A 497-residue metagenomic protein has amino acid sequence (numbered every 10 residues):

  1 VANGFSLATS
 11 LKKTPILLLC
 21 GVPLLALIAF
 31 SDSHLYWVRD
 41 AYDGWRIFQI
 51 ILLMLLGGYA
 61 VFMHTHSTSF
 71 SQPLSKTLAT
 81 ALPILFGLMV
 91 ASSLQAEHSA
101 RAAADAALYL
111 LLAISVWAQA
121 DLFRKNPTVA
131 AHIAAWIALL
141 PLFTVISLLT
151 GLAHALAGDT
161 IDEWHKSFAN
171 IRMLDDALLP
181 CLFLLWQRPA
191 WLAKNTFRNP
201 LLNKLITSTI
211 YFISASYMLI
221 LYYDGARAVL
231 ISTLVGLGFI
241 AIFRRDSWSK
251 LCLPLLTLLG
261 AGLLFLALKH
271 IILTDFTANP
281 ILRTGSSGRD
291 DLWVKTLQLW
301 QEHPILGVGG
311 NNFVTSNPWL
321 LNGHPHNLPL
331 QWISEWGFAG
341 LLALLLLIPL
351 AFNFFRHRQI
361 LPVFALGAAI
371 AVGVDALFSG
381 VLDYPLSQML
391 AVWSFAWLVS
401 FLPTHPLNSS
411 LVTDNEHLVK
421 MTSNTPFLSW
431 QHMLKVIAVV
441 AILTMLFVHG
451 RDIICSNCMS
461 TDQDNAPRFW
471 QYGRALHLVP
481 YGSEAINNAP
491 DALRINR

Functional and structural regions predicted by a protein language model:
V1-V90, K125, A131, W191 (+2 more regions): Transmembrane signal-anchor hairpin modules in multi-pass inner-membrane enzymes, especially those that act on
V22-L25, R356-D383, S387-A391, L398-V399: Loop-to-helix entry and N-terminal half of a specific, functionally important transmembrane alpha helix in multi-pass
A26-M54, P73, G87-L111, S147-M173 (+2 more regions): Interfacial transmembrane-helix termini
Q49-L52, T77-M89, S99-D121, A134-A135 (+2 more regions): Aromatic-anchored transmembrane helix interface
L53-A60, L111-S115, A130-G158, A169-F243 (+5 more regions): Alpha-helical transmembrane segments of multi-pass inner-membrane proteins
I84, H132-F143, I213-S214, W248-K269 (+1 more regions): Hydrophobic alpha-helical membrane-interfacial segments at the cytosolic entry of transmembrane helices
L256, G260-W293, T315, I454-P467: Flexible juxtamembrane loops connecting transmembrane helices in multi-pass membrane enzymes that build or modify
G288-N322, P329, W336-A343: TM-adjacent membrane-interface loops and short helices in multi-pass inner/ER membrane proteins
